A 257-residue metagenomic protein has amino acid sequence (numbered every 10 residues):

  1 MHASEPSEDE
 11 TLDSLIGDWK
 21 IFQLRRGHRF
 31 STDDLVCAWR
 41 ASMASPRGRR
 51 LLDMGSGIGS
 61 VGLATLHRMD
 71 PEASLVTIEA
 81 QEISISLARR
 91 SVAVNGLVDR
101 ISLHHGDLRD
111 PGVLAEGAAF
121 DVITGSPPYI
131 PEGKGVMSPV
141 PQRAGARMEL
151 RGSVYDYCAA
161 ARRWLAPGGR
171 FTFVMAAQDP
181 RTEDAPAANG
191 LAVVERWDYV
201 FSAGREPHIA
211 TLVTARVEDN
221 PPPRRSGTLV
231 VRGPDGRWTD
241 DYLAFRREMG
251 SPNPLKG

Functional and structural regions predicted by a protein language model:
F30, R151-H208: Conserved Class I SAM-dependent methyltransferase catalytic core
G48-G55: Conserved class I S-adenosyl-L-methionine
I58-E72: Conserved SAM-binding loop of SAM-dependent methyltransferases across substrates and taxa, primarily the Class I
S74-E79: Conserved SAM-binding motif I beta-strand of class I
A88-R89: Conserved SAM-binding loop
V113-I123: A short acidic, Gly/Pro-enriched loop at the edge of an enzyme's catalytic core that lines a small-molecule cofactor
P127-D156: Mobile active-site "lid"/loop adjacent to the S-adenosyl-L-methionine
E206-G257: SAM/dcSAM-binding transferase cores
